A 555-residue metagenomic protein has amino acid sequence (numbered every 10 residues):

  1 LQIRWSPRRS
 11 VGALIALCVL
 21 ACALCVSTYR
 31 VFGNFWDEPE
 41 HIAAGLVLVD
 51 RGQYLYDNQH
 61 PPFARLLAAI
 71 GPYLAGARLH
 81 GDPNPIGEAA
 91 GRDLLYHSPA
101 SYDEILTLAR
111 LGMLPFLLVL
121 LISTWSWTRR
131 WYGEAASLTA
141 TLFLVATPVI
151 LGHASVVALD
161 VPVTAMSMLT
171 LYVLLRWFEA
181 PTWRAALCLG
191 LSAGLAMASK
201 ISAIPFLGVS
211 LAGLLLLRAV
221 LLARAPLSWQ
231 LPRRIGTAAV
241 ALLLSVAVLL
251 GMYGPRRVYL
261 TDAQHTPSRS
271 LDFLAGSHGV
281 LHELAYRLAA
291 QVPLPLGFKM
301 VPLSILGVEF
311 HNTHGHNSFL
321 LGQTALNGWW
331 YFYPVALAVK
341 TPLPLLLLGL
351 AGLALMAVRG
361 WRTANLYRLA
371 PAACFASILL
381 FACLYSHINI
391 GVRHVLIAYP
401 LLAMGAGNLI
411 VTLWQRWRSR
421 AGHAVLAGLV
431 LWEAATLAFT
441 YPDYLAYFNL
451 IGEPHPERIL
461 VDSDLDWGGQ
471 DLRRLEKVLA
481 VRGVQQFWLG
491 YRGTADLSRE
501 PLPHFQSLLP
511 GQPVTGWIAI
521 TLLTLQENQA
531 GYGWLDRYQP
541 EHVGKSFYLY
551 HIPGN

Functional and structural regions predicted by a protein language model:
S10-A16, G81-R92, T124-A146, E179-C188 (+1 more regions): Transmembrane-helix signature of polytopic, membrane-embedded enzymes that assemble or transfer cell-envelope glycans
I15-A16, G208-L215, A238-A247, A357 (+4 more regions): Signature aromatic-anchored transmembrane alpha helix within multi-pass, membrane-resident enzymes that catalyze glycan
L17, A140-V145, Y172, A193 (+1 more regions): Short helix- or helix-capping micro-motifs that position conserved polar/aromatic residues at function-defining sites
Y54-G112, D262-L326: Interfacial juxtamembrane loops and adjacent helix segments that form the catalytic/substrate-binding surfaces
L111-W131, L169, V173, A354: Transmembrane-helix motifs of polytopic, lipid-linked glycan transferases
T170-A186, V220: Membrane-interface transmembrane helices that cradle and orient dolichyl/undecaprenyl
V280-A285, T313-L321, I451-N555: C-terminal luminal/periplasmic domains and tails of membrane-associated envelope-modifying transferases
A336, T341-A364: Hydrophobic, aromatic-rich transmembrane alpha-helices and their immediate juxtamembrane boundary segments
